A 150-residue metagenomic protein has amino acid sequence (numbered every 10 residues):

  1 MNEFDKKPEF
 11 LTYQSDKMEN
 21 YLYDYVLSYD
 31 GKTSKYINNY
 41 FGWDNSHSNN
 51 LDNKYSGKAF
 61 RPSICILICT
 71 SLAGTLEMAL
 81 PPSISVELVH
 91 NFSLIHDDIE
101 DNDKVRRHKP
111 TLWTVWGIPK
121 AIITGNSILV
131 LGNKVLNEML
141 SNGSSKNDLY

Functional and structural regions predicted by a protein language model:
M1-V89, I95, I99-T114: Conserved N-terminal diphosphate/IPP-binding helix and adjacent helical/loop segment of trans-prenyltransferase domains
N45, L112, N133-K134, S141: A short hydrophobic/aromatic micro-motif that marks alpha-helical segments and, especially, helix-coil
S71-T75, V135-Y150: Inter-helical turn/loop segments and adjacent helix faces that build the functional surface of alpha-helical bundle
A79, G117, A121, S145-Y150: Membrane-interface starts of transmembrane alpha-helices
H90-L94, N133, N137: Short amphipathic alpha-helical interface segments enriched in basic and hydrophobic/aromatic residues, used as
T114-K134: Multi-pass membrane catalytic core of lipid/isoprenoid biosynthesis enzymes
